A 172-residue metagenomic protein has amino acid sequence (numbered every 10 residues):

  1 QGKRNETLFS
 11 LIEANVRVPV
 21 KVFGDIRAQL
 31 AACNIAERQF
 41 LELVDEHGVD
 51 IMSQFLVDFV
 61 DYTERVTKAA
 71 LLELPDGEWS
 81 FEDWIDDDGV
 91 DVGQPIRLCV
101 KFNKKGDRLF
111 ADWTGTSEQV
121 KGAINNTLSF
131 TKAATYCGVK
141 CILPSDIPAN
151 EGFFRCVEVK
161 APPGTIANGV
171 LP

Functional and structural regions predicted by a protein language model:
Q1-F40: Mobile "lid/hinge" segments at catalytic clefts and subdomain interfaces of large enzymes
L8-V22, W79-V92, Y136-K140: Short charge-dense sequence patches
I12, F23, N34, R38 (+3 more regions): Long, C-terminal-biased catalytic regions of enzyme "large/alpha" subunits
V16-G24, L41-Q54, D112-N126, N168-P172: Glycine- and acidic
I26, G122-A123, T127, A134-P172: Hydrophobic core positions in small helical hairpin nucleic-acid-binding modules
Q29-A32, A36-Q39, V66, A70 (+2 more regions): Stable alpha-helical structural segments in soluble proteins, enriched in small hydrophobic residues
E37-E118: Accessory "access/gating" subregions that flank catalytic or transport cores
T67, F81, I96-V100, L109 (+4 more regions): Extended, hydrophobic alpha-helical segments in both membrane/secreted and soluble proteins
